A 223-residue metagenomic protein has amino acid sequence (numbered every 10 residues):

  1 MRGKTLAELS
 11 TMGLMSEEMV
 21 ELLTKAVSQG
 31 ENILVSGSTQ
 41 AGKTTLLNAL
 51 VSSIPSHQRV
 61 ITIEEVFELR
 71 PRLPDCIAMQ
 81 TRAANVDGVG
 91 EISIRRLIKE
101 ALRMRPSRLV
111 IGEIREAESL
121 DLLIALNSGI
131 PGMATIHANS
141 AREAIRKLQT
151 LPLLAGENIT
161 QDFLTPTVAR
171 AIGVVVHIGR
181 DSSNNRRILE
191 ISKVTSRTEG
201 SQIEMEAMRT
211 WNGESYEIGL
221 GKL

Functional and structural regions predicted by a protein language model:
M1, L9-M15, T44, I203-G213: A signal for specific C-terminal beta-sheet/loop modules enriched in small/flexible residues with GP/PG/PP motifs
M1-Q29: P-loop NTP-binding catalytic core
R2-E8, S16, L34, S93-R96 (+2 more regions): General structural signal for secondary-structure boundaries
R2-G3, A84-N85, R197: Active-site/binding-pocket entry motifs
G3-L6, M12, V66-E68, L73-C76 (+6 more regions): Generic secondary-structure boundary/loop-capping signal
G13, E116, G132, E217-G221: Glycine-centered flexibility motif
V20, V27-T39, T45, A49-A171 (+1 more regions): Switch/coupling sub-region of P-loop NTPases
A169-L223: Conserved P-loop NTPase
